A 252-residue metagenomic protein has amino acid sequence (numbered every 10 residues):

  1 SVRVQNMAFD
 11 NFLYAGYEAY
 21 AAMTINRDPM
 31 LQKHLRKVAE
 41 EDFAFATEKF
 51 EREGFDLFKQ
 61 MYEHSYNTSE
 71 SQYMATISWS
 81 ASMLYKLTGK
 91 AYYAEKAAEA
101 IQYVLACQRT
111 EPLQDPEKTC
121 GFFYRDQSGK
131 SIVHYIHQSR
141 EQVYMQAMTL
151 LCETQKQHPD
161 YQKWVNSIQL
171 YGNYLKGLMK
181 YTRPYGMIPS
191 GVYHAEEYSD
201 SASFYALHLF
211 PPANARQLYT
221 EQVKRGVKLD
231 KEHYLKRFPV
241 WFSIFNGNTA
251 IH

Functional and structural regions predicted by a protein language model:
S1-H252: Glycan-recognition and catalytic cores of secretory/periplasmic carbohydrate-active enzymes
